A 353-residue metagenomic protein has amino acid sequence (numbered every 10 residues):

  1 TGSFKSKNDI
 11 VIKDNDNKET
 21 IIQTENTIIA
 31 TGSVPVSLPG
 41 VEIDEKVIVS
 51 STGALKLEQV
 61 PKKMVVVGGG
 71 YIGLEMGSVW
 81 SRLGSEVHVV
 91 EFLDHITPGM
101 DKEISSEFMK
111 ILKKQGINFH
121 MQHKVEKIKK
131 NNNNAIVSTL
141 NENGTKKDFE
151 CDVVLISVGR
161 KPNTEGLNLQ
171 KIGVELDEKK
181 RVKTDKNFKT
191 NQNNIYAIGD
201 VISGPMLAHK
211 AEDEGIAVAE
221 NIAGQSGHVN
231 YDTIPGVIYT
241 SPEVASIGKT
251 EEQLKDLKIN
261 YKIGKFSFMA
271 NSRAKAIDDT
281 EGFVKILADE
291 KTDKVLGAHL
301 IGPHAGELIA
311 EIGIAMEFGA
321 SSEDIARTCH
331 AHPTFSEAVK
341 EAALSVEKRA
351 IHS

Functional and structural regions predicted by a protein language model:
S6-N8: Residue-level recognition of beta-strand termini and adjacent short loop/turns
N17-N26, G144-V153, N191-Q192: Core beta-strand elements of the Rossmann-like FAD/NAD(P) dinucleotide-binding domain in flavoenzyme oxidoreductases
I29-E86, V90, N118, Q170-I172 (+1 more regions): Glycine-rich dinucleotide-binding loop and its adjacent helix/turn
G32-S33, N141, L155, G159-R160: Short glycine-/small-residue-rich Rossmann-like dinucleotide-binding loops
V34-V36, F119, E175-D177, Q225-T233 (+1 more regions): A short alpha-helix-loop-beta-strand transition element characteristic of N-terminal alpha/beta dinucleotide-binding
D44-V60, D148-A223, H228: FAD-site-proximal beta/loop scaffold in flavoenzymes
L55-K56, P61-V65, Y71-K146, G204-E212 (+1 more regions): Rossmann-like dinucleotide-binding cores of NAD(P)H-dependent redox enzymes
T240-T250, K255-S353: Flexible, glycine-rich terminal cap/loop adjacent to redox cofactors in electron-transfer oxidoreductases
